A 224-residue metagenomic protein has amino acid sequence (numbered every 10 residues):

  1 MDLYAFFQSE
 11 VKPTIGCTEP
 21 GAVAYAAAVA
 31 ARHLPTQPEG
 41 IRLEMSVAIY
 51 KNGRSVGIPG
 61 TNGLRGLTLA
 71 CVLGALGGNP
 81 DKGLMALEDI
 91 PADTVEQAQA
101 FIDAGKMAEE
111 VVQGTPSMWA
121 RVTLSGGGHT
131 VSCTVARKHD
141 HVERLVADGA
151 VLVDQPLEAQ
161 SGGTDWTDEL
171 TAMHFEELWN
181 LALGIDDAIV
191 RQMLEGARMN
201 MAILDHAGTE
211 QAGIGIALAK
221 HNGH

Functional and structural regions predicted by a protein language model:
M1-D2, T18-Y25, N62-A70, D89-E96 (+4 more regions): Conserved active-site and cofactor/substrate-binding residues in soluble primary-metabolism enzymes
M1-Y4, Q37-I49, G213, A217-H224: Acidic-glycine-rich active-site phosphate/pyrophosphate-binding loop
D2-I15, K51, E177-L181: Generic N-terminal amphipathic, Lys/Arg-enriched alpha-helix
P13, L84-E88, L181-A188: Flexible, glycine/proline-enriched loop segments at strand-loop-helix junctions that form or flank small-ligand binding
P20-T36: Alpha-helical support elements that line or immediately flank enzyme active sites and cofactor-binding pockets
P38-G83, V95-K106: A structural-propensity feature for long, helix-poor, extended segments
M85-Q99, V112-A120: Short, glycine/charge-rich beta-strand/loop segments that flank catalytic centers and engage negatively charged groups
D103-H224: Signature of multi-pass transmembrane helix bundles
